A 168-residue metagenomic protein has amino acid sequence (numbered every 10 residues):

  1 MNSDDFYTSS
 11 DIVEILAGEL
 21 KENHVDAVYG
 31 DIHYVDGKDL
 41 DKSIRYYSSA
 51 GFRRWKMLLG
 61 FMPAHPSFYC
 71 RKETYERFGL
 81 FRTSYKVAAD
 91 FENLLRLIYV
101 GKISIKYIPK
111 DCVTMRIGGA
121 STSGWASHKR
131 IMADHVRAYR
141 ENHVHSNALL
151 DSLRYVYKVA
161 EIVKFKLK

Functional and structural regions predicted by a protein language model:
M1-S3: Catalytic metal- and UDP-sugar-binding loop of GT-A-like glycosyltransferases, i.e., residues flanking the conserved
F6-S43: Conserved donor NDP-sugar-binding/catalytic core segment of glycosyltransferases
T8, Y85, N147-D151: Short, surface-exposed helix-loop/turn micro-motifs enriched in polar/charged residues
D11-E19, E92-R96, R130, D134-R137 (+1 more regions): Alpha-helical elements of Rossmann-like donor-binding domains used by nucleotide-donor carbohydrate transfer enzymes
A27-V28, I108, A148-D151: A short coil-to-beta-strand element that immediately follows conserved catalytic motifs
G30, L40, Y46-R130, A138: Conserved nucleotide-sugar donor-binding catalytic segment
T114-K168: Hydrophobic helical membrane-anchoring modules
